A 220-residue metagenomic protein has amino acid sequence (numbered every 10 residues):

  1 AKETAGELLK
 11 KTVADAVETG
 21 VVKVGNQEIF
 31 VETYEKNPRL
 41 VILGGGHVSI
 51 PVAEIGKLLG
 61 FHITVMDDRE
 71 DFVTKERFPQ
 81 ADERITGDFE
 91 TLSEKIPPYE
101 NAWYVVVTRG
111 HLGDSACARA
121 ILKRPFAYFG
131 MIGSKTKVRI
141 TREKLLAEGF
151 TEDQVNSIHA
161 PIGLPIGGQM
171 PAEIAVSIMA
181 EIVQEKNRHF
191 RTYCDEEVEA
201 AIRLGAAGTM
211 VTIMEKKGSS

Functional and structural regions predicted by a protein language model:
A1-D68, K75-E76, Y99-W103, E185-S220: Segments forming oxygen-rich coordination pockets for charged ligands
S49-I50, G113-S115, V138: Short, well-ordered alpha-helical microsegments
A53-I55, R77-F78, P97, A116-A120 (+1 more regions): Short amphipathic alpha-helical segments
M66, W103-G110, R119-K144: ADP-ribose/adenylate-binding Rossmann-like module
F72-D82: Short loop/helix-cap segments at secondary-structure boundaries that form the rim of catalytic
D82-D88: Conserved SAM-binding strand-loop segment of SAM-dependent methyltransferases
E90-E100: Short amphipathic alpha-helix with an adjacent loop that forms part of the alpha/beta core around
I132-E196: Adenosine-phosphate binding glycine-rich loop
